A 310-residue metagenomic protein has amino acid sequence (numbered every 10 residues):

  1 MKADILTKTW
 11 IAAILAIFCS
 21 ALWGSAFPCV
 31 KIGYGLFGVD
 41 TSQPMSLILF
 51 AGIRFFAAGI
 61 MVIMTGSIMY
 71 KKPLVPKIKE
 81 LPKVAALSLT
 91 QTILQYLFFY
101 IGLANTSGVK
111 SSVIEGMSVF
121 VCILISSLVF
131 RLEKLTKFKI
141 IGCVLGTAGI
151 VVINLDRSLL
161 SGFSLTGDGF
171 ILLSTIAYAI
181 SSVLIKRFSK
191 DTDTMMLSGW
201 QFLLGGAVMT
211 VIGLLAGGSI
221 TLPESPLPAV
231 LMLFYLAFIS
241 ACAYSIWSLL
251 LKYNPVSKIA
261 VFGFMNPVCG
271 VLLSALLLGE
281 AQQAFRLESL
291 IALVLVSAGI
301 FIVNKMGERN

Functional and structural regions predicted by a protein language model:
M1-L49, S161-R187, L233, F238 (+2 more regions): Glycine-/small-residue-enriched transmembrane alpha-helix faces in small-molecule transporters and effluxers
K2-L6, F55, L132-E133, L155-D156 (+2 more regions): C-terminal-most transmembrane helix of multi-pass membrane proteins
K8-A13, Q43-I48, P76-P82, L155-A177 (+2 more regions): Juxtamembrane helix-entry segments on the extracytoplasmic side of multipass membrane proteins
L22-S42, A57, Y96-T106, I114 (+3 more regions): Juxtamembrane C-cap of transmembrane helices in multi-pass membrane transport proteins
D40-Q91, V121-I125, A177-S181, G199-G217 (+2 more regions): Transmembrane alpha-helices of multi-pass small-molecule transport proteins
L49-G52, F56, I60, T90-Q91 (+4 more regions): Specific alpha-helical transmembrane segments that line the substrate/conduction pathway and gating interfaces
S67-S111, E115, V152, L236-N254: Specific transmembrane alpha-helical segments of multi-pass solute transporters/efflux pumps, especially DMT/EamA
S112-E115, R131-V152, S164-D168, G279-G299: Loop-to-transmembrane alpha-helix entry segments
